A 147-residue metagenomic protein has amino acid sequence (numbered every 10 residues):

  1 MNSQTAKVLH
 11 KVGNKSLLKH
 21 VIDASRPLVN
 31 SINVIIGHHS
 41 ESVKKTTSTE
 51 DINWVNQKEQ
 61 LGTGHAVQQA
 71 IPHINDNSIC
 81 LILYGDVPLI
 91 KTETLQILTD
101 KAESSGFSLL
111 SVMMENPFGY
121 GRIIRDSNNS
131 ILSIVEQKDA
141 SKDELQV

Functional and structural regions predicted by a protein language model:
M1-Q4, I32: N-terminal nucleotide-binding beta1-loop-alpha1 segment
T5, D76, E103-S104: Residue-level preference for short coil/turn positions at secondary-structure junctions
T5, I36, Y84, S111-V112: Short beta-strand/turn micro-motifs composed of small residues that flank or help shape donor/cofactor-binding pockets
T5, T47, V135: Short, flexible helix/strand-to-coil boundary loops that buttress conserved ligand/catalytic motifs in alpha/beta
T5-K11: Short glycine-enriched, charge-decorated loop/helix-capping segments at active-site entrances that position
L9, W54, F107-L109: Conserved beta-strand scaffold positions in the cores of enzyme catalytic domains, especially in NTP/NDP-utilizing
K11, K15-D100: Conserved N-terminal catalytic core of the sugar/cofactor nucleotidyltransferase
E41, E50, I90-V147: Conserved core of the sugar-phosphate nucleotidyltransferase
